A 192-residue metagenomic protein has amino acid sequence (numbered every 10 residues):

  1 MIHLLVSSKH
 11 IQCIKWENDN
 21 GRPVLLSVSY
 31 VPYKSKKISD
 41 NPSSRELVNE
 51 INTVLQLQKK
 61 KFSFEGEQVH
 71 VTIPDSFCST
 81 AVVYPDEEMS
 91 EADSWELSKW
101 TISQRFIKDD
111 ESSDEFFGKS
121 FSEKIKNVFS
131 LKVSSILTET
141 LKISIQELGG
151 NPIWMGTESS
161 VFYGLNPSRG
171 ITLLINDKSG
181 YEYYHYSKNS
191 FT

Functional and structural regions predicted by a protein language model:
I2-V31, S122-T192: Small-residue (GG/TT-enriched) beta-loop-alpha framework at ligand/catalytic clefts
S27-P32, S79-V83: Short amphipathic
V28-K60: N-terminal phosphate-binding loop and adjacent alpha-helix
S35-K37, F77-T80, G180: Short acidic, S/G/P-rich loop/turn micro-motifs used as interaction or catalytic elements
S44-N52, E91-W95, K99, S134 (+1 more regions): Generic alpha-helical secondary structure
L55, F62-S76: Short glycine-rich phosphate-binding loop at a beta-alpha junction
I73-V128: Internal amphipathic helical hairpin motif
